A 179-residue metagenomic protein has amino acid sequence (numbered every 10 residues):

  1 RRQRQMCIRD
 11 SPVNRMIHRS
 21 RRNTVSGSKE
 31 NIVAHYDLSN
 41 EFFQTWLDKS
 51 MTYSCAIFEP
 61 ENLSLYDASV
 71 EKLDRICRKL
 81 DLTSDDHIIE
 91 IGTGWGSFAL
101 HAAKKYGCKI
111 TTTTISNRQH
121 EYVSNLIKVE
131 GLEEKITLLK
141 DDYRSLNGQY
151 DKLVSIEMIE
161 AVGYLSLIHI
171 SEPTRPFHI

Functional and structural regions predicted by a protein language model:
R1-I8, I168-I179: Single conserved hydrophobic/aromatic residue that forms the stacking wall/gate of nucleotide- or nucleobase-binding
R1-Q5, R9-T45: N-terminal auxiliary segments of SAM/dcSAM-dependent transferases
D85-G92: Conserved class I S-adenosyl-L-methionine
W95-Y106: Conserved SAM-binding loop of SAM-dependent methyltransferases across substrates and taxa, primarily the Class I
K109-T114: Conserved SAM-binding motif I beta-strand of class I
V123-S124: Conserved SAM-binding loop
G131-Y143: Conserved SAM-binding strand-loop segment of SAM-dependent methyltransferases
R144-L153: A short acidic, Gly/Pro-enriched loop at the edge of an enzyme's catalytic core that lines a small-molecule cofactor
